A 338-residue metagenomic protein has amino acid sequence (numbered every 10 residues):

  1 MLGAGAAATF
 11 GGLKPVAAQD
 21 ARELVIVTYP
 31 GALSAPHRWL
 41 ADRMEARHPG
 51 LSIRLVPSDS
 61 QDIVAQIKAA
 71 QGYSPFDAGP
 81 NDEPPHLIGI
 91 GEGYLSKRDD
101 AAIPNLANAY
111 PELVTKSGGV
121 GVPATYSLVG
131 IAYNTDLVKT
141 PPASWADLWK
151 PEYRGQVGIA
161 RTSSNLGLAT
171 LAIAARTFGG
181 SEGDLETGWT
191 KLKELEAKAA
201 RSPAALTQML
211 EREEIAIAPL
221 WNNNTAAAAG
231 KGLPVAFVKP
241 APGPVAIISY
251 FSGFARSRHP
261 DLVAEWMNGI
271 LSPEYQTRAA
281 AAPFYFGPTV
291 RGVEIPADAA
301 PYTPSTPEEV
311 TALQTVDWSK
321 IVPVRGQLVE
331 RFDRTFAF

Functional and structural regions predicted by a protein language model:
M1-A18: N-terminal export signals
D20-P85: Early extracytoplasmic/lumenal segment of secretory-pathway proteins
P30-H37, Q61, P75-E214: Extracytoplasmic ligand-binding site segments that recognize negatively charged/polar headgroups
P84-I88, E211, A216-P234: A ligand-binding cleft/hinge motif common to bilobed small-molecule-binding domains
S96-N105, G119-G121, I217, L233-V245 (+1 more regions): Short beta-strand->loop
S127, W189-K193, A200, K231-A255 (+1 more regions): Periplasmic-binding protein-like
G130-L137, I173-R176, I247-L262, R278: A bilobed periplasmic-binding-protein/Venus flytrap-type ligand-binding module shared by bacterial periplasmic
F254-L313: Mature extracytoplasmic/periplasmic domains
